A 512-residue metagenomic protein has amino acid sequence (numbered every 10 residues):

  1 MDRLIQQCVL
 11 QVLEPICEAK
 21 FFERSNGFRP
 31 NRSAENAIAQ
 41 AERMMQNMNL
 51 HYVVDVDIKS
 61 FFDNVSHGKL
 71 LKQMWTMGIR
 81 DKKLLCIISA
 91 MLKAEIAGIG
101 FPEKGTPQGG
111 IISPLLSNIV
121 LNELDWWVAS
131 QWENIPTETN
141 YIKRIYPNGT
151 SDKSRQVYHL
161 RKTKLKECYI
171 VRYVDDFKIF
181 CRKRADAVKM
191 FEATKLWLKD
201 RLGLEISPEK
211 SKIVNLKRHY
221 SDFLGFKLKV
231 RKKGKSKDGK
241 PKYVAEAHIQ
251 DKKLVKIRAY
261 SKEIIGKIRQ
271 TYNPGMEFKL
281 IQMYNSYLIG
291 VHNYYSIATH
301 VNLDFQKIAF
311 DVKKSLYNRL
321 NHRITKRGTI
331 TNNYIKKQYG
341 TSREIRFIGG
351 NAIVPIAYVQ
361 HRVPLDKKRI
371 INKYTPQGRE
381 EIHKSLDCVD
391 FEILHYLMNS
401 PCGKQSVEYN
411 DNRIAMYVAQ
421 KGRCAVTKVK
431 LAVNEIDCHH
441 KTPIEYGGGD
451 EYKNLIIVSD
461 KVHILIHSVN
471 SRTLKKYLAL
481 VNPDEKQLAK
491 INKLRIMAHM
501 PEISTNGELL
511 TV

Functional and structural regions predicted by a protein language model:
M1-C8, E18-F21, Y52: Duplex nucleic acid-engaging cores and interfaces of nucleic-acid transaction enzymes
Q7, Q11, P15, N64 (+7 more regions): Short, residue-level hotspots on alpha-helical faces of the histone-fold and other alpha-helical interaction modules
K20-R24, R29-R32, N36-P208, I213 (+1 more regions): Conserved polymerase palm-domain catalytic core
F22-S25, V53-V56, F101-G110, V174-F180 (+5 more regions): Glycine- and acidic
V56-I58, K183, F226, K428-V429 (+2 more regions): Residues immediately flanking
R184, L224-A415, A419, N482-V512: Active-site and adjacent loop segments of nucleotide-processing enzymes that use two-metal-ion phosphate chemistry
S406-D437, S459-K461: Short cysteine-rich loop/turn motifs with clustered Cys
K428-D460, S468-Y477: Histidine-centered nuclease catalytic patch
